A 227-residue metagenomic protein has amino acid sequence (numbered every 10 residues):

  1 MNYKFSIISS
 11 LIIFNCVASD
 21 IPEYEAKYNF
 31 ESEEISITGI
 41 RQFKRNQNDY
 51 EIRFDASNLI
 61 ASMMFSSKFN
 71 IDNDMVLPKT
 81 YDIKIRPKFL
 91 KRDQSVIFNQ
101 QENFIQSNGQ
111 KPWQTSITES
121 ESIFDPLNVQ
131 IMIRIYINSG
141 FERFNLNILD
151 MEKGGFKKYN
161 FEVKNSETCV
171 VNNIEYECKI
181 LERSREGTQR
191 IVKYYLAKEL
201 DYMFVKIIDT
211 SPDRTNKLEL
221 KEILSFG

Functional and structural regions predicted by a protein language model:
N2-S9: Sec-dependent signal peptide recognition, specifically the positively charged N-region followed immediately by
L11, I133-I135, F141, E152: Compositionally biased, intrinsically disordered low-complexity regions
I13-N15: N-terminal signal peptide c-region/cleavage motif recognized by signal peptidases
S19-Q100, F141-G227: Acidic, serine/threonine-rich low-complexity disordered tracts
K91-I137: Hydrophobic, well-structured mid-protein blocks that either form specific transmembrane helices
